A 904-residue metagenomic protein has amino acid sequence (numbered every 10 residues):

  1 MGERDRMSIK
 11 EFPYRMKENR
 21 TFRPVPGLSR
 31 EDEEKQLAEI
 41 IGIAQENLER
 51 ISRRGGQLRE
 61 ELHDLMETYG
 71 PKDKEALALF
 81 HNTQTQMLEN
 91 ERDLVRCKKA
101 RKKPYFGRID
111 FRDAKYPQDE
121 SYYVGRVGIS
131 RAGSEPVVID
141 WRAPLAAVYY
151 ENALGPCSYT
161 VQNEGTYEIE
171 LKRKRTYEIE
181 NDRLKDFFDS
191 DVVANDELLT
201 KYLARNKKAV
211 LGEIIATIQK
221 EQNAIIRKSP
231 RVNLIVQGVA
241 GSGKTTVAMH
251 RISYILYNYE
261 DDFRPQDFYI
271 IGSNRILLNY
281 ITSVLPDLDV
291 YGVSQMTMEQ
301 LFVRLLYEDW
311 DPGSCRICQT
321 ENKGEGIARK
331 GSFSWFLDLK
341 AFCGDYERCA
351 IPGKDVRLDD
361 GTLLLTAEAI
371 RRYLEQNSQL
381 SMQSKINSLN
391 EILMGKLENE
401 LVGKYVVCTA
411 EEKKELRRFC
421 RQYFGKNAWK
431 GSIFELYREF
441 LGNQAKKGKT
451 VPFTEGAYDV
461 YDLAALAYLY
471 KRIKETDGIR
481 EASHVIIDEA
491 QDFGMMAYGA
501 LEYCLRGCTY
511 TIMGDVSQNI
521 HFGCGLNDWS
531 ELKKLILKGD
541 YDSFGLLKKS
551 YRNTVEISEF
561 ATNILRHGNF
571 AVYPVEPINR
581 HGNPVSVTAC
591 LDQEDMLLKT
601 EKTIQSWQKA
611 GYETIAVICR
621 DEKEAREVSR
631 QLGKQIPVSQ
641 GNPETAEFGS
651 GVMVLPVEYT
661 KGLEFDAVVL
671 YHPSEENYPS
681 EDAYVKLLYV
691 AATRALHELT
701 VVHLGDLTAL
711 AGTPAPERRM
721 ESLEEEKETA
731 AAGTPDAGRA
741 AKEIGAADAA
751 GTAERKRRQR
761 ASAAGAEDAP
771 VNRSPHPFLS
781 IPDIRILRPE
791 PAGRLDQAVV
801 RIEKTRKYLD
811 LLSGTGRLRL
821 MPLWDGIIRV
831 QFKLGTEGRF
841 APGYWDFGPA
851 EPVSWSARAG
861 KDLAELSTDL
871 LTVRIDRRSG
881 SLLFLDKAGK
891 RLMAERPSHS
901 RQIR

Functional and structural regions predicted by a protein language model:
M1-I215, Q219, N223-A224, E725 (+2 more regions): Extended, charged low-complexity regulatory segments
G2-I51, G55, K201-R316, V690-T693 (+1 more regions): P-loop NTPase Walker
N90-V95, Y105, T160-Q162, M495-M496 (+4 more regions): Short alpha-helical segments and helix-capping/turn motifs at coil-helix boundaries
R108-D110, I235, V247, G272 (+3 more regions): A structural signal for short, well-ordered beta-strand segments and their strand-loop junctions that often border
L256-I486, D492-A500, C508, D540-S543: Alpha-helical nucleic-acid-binding subdomain of P-loop helicases immediately C-terminal to the Walker A/P-loop
D261, Q266, R275, N279-Y291 (+5 more regions): Conserved helicase motor core of SF1/SF2 NTP-dependent helicases
R718-N772: Intrinsically disordered, low-complexity terminal tails and inter-domain linkers enriched for S/T/G/P/D/E
V771-R904: N-terminal accessory segment at the very beginning of proteins
